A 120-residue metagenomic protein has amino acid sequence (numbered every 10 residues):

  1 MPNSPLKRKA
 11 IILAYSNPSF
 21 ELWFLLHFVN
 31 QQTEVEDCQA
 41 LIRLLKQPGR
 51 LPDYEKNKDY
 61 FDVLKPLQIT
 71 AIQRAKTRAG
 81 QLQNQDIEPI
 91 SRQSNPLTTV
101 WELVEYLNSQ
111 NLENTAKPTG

Functional and structural regions predicted by a protein language model:
M1-G120: C-terminal accessory helical subdomains adjacent to catalytic cores in phosphodiester- and nucleotide-handling enzymes
